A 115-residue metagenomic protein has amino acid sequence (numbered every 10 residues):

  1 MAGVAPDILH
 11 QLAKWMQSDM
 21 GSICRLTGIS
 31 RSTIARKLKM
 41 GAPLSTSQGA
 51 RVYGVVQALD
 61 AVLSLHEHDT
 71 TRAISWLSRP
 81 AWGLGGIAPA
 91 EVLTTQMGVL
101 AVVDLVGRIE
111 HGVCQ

Functional and structural regions predicted by a protein language model:
M1-Q115: Non-transmembrane "mature" sequence context
